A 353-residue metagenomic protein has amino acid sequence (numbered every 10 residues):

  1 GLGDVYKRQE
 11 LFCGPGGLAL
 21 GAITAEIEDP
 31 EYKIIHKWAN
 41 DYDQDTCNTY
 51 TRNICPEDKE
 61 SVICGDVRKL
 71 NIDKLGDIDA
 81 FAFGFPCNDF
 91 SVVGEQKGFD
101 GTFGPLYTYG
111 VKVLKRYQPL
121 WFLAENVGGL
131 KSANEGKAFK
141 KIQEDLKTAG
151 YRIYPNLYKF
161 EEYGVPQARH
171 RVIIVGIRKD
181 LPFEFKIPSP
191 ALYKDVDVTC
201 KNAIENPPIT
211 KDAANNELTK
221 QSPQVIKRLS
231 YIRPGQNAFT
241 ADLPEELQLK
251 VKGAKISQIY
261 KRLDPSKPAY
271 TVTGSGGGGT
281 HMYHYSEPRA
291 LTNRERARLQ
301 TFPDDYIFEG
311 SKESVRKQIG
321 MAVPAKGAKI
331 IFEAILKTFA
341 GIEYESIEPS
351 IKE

Functional and structural regions predicted by a protein language model:
G1-Y6: Short, small-residue-biased leader/transition segments that mark boundaries at the very start of proteins
F12-P15: Class I SAM-dependent methyltransferase "Motif I" SAM/SAH-binding loop
A39-D41, E125-N126: Conserved acidic E/D residue at the C-terminus of a beta-strand in Rossmann-like folds
Q44-N48: Short alpha-helix immediately C-terminal to the canonical SAM-binding loop
K59-G65: Conserved SAM-binding strand-loop segment of SAM-dependent methyltransferases
L70-A80, N88-I259: Class I S-adenosyl-L-methionine
K220-E353: C-terminal target-recognition/interaction regions appended to catalytic cores
